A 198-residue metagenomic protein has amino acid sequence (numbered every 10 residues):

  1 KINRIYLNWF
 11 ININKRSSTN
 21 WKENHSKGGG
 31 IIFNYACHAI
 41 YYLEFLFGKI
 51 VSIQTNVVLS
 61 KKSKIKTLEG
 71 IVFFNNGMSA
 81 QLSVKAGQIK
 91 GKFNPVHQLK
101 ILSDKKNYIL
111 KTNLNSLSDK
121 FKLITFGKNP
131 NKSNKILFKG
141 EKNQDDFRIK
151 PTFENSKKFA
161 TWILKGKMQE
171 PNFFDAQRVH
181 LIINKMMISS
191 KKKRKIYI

Functional and structural regions predicted by a protein language model:
K1-K61, K193: Predominantly a Rossmann-like dinucleotide-binding segment in NAD(P)-dependent oxidoreductases
I5, I53-T55, K111, E170-N172 (+1 more regions): Short, hydrophobic secondary-structure boundary micro-motifs
S26, L137-Q144: Short glycine/proline- and acidic residue-enriched helix-loop micro-motifs that form flexible lids or anion-recognition
G29-G30, N143-F147, K165-Q169: Active-site rim elements
N34, I40-K120, S156-K167: Contiguous beta-strand/loop segments that form the cofactor/metal-binding neighborhood of enzyme cores
F73-N75, K158-I198: C-terminal helix-rich "cap/oligomerization" subdomain common to oxidoreductases
N131-S133, I183-N184: C-terminal catalytic/substrate-binding lobe primarily of soluble NAD(P)-dependent oxidoreductases
N143-K157: Active-site loop of classical SDR/Rossmann-like NAD(P)-dependent oxidoreductases, centered on the catalytic Tyr-X3-Lys
